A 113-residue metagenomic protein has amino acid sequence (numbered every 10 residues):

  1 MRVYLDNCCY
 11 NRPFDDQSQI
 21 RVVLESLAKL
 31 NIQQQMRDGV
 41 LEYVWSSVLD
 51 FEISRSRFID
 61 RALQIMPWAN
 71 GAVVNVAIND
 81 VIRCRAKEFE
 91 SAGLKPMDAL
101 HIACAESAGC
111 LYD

Functional and structural regions predicted by a protein language model:
M1-W45, S54-L63: Short, well-structured N-terminal submotif of metal-dependent ribonuclease cores
L27-N31, P67-A72, A99-A103: Glycine-rich loops and low-complexity Gly/Arg-rich segments that provide flexible linkers or classic glycine-based
R37, S54, W68-N70, K87 (+1 more regions): Alpha-helix boundary recognition
S46-V48, I78-N79: Conserved beta-strand termini and adjacent loop/short-helix elements that scaffold enzyme active sites in alpha/beta
V48, I59-G71, A86, E90: Short basic alpha-helical hairpin corresponding to helix-turn-helix/winged-helix-like nucleic-acid-binding
D50-R55, L94: Acidic, metal-coordinating catalytic cores used for nucleic-acid/nucleotide bond scission and strand-transfer chemistry
V73-D113: Active-site neighborhoods of divalent-metal-dependent phosphate/nucleic-acid chemistry enzymes
